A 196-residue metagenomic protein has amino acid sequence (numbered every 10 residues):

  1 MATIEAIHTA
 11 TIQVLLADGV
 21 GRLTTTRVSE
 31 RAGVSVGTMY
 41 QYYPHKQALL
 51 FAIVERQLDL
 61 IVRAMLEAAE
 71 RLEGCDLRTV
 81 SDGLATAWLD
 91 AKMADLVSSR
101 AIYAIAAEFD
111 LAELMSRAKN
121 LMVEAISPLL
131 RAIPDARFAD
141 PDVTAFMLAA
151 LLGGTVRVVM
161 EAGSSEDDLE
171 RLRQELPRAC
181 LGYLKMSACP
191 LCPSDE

Functional and structural regions predicted by a protein language model:
M1-A2, Q13, S187-E196: N-terminal intrinsically disordered/low-complexity leader segments
M1-D18, T26-R27, R31, A48: Basic, helix-initiating cap at the start of DNA-binding domains
I7-L15, Q57, I61, W88 (+2 more regions): Short hydrophobic clusters on alpha-helical segments that form packing/core surfaces in small helical domains
L15, T24-T25, K46, L50-Q57 (+2 more regions): Amphipathic alpha-helical segments enriched in hydrophobic/aromatic and basic residues that form the DNA-contacting
G33-Y43: Short hydrophobic/aromatic patch on the recognition helix
R56-L66, T79-T86, D90-A94, F109-P134 (+3 more regions): Amphipathic alpha-helical packing segments from all-alpha helical-bundle domains
E67-E70, A101-F109: Short linear capping/connector segments at secondary-structure termini
S99-A104, A112, R131-A179, L191-C192: Hydrophobic/aromatic-rich alpha-helical bundle segments in the mid-to-C-terminal region
